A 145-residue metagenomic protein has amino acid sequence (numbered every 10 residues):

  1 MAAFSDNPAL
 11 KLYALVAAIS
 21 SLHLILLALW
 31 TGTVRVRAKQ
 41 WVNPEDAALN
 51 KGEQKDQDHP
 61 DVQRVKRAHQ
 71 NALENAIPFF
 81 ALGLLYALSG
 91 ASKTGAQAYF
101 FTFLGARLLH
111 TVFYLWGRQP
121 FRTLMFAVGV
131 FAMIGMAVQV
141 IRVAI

Functional and structural regions predicted by a protein language model:
M1-W30: Long, highly hydrophobic alpha-helical transmembrane signal-anchor segments
L22-A38, L108-T111: Transmembrane alpha-helical segments that form the membrane-embedded catalytic/substrate-channel core of multi-pass
L29-K66: Cytosolic, membrane-interface loops and tails of multi-pass inner-membrane proteins
Q70-L85: Core segments of transmembrane alpha-helices that mediate helix-helix packing or line hydrophobic substrate/ligand
K93-T102: Structural signature of hydrophobic alpha-helical transmembrane segments
L108-F131: Interfacial loop-to-transmembrane junctions
M136-I145: Juxtamembrane boundary at the C-terminal end of a transmembrane helix
